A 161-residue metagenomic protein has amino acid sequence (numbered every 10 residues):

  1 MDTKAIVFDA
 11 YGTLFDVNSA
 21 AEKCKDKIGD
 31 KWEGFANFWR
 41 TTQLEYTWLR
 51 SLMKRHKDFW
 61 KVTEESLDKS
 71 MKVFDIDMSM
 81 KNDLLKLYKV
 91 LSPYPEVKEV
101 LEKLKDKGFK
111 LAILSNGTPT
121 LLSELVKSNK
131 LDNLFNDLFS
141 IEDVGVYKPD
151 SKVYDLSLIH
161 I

Functional and structural regions predicted by a protein language model:
M1-L44: Active-site neighborhood of HAD-like aspartate-dependent phosphohydrolases
A21-E22, A36, R40, W60-D68 (+1 more regions): An amphipathic alpha-helix signature
D30-F38, V73-L84: Short, surface-exposed acidic
T47-N82: A metal-dependent, Asp-based hydrolase signature
W60-K61, S79-I113, T120-S123, K148-S151: Short, acidic loop-to-helix structural element flanking the phosphoryl-transfer center in phosphate-processing enzymes
S128-N129, F135, F139, S151-D155: A generic "structured core" feature
I159-I161: Conserved small/polar residues in nucleotide/adenosyl-binding loops
